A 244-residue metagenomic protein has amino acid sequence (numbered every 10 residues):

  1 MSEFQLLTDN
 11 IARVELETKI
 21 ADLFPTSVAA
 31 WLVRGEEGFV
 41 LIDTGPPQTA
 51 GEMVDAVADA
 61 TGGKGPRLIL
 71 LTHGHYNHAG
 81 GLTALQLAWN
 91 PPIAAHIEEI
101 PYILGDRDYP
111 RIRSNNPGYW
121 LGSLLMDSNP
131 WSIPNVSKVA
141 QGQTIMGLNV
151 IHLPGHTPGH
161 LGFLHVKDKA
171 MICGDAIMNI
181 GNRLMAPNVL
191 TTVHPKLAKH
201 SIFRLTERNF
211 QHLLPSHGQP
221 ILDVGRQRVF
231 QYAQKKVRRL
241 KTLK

Functional and structural regions predicted by a protein language model:
F4-T61, G162-G174, N179: Conserved beta-strand hairpin/beta-sheet module of binuclear metal-dependent hydrolase folds, prominently
N10, V33, D43, M53 (+8 more regions): Divalent metal-coordination and catalytic microenvironments
N10-T18, G122-S123, T144-L148: Short Pro/Gly-enriched beta-strand edge/turn motifs at strand-loop
P25-T26, E52-M53, G81, G225-V229: Residues at alpha-helix caps and immediate loop-helix transition turns in enzyme cores, especially N- and C-cap
F39, P46-Q48, N149-P154, P158-K236 (+1 more regions): Metallo-beta-lactamase
Q48-G51, A58-A140, Q234-R239: Active-site HxH/HxHxD metal-binding segment of metal-dependent hydrolases
A60-K64, Q143-M146, V166, R208: Glycine-rich phosphate-binding loop signature in dinucleotide/nucleotide-binding domains
